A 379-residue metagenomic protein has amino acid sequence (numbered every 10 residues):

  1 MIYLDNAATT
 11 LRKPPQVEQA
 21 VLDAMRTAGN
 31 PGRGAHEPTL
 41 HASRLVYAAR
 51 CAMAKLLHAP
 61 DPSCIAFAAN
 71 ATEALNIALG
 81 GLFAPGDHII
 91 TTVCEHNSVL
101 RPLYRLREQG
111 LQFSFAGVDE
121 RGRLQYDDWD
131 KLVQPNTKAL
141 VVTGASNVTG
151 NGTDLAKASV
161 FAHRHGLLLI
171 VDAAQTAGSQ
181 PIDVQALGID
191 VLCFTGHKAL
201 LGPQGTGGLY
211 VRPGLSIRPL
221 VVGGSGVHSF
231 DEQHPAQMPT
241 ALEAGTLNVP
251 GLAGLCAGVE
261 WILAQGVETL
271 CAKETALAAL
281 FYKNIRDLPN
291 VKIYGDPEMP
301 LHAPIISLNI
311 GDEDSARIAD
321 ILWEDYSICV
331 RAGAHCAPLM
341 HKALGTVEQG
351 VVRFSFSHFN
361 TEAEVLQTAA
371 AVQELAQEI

Functional and structural regions predicted by a protein language model:
M1-I379: Pyridoxal 5′-phosphate
